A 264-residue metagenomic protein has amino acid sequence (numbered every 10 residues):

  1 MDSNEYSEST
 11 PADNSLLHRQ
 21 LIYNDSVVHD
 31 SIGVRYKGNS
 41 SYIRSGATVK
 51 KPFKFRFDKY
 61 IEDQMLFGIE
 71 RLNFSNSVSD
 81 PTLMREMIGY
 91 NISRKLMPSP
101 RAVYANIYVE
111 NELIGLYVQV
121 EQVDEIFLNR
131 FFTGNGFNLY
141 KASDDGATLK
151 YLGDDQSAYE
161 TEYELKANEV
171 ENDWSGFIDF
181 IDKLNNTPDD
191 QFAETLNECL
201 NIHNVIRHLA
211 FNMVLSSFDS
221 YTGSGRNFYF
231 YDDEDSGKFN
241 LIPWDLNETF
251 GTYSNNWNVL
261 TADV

Functional and structural regions predicted by a protein language model:
M1-V264: Phosphate/dinucleotide-binding and metal-coordinating scaffold of catalytic cores in nucleotide-dependent enzymes
